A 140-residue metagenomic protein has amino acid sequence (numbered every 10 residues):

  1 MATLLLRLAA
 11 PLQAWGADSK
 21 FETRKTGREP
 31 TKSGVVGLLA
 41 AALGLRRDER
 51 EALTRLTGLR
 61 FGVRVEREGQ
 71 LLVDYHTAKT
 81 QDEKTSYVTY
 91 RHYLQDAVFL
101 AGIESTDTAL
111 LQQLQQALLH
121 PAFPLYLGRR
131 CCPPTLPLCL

Functional and structural regions predicted by a protein language model:
M1-R7: Charged, low-complexity intrinsically disordered regulatory segments in eukaryotic signaling
A2, A17-T80: Glycine/small-residue-rich interface belts in oligomeric ring/scaffold proteins and their assembly partners
R7, G62-R64, G102: Residues in well-ordered beta-strands of folded domains
L8-A14: Short polar catalytic/cofactor-binding loops
P11, R46-D48, T85-Y87: Short secondary-structure boundary micro-motifs
W15-G16, Q112: Short helix/loop capping segments that flank catalytic or ligand/cofactor-binding pockets
E66-L140: Internal, well-folded beta-alpha domain core
